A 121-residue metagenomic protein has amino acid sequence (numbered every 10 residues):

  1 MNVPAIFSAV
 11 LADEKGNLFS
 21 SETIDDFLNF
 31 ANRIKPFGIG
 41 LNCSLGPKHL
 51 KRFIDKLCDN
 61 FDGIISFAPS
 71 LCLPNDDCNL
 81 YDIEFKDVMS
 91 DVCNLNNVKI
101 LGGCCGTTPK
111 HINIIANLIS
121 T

Functional and structural regions predicted by a protein language model:
M1-T121: Domain-level signal for soluble alpha/beta catalytic cores
